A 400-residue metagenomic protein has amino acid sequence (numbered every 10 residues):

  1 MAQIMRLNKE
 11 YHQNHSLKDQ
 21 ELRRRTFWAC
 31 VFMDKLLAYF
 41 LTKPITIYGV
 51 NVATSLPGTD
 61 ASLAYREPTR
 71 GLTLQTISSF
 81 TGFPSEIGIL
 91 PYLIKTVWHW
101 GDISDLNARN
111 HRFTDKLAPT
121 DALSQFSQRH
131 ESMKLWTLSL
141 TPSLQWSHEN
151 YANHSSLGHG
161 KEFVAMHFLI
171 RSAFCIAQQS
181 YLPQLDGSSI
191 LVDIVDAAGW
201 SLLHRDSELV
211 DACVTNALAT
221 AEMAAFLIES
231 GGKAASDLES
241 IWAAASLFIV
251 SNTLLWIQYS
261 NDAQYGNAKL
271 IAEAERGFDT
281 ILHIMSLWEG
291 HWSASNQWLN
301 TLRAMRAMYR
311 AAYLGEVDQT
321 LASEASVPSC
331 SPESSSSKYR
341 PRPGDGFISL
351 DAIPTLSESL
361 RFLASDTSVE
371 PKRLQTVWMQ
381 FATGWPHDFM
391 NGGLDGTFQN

Functional and structural regions predicted by a protein language model:
M1-I87, G101, D105-S124, E131-G158 (+4 more regions): Acidic, Ser/Thr-rich, low-complexity intrinsically disordered regions in fungal proteins
R23, F27, L93, A165-H167 (+2 more regions): Residues that mark the junctions of alpha-helical repeat units in TPR/alpha-solenoid scaffolds
V31, Y92, L169-R171, L247 (+1 more regions): TPR repeat positional signature
K35, M166, A173-C175, S251 (+1 more regions): Conserved small-residue packing positions in alpha-helical repeats and bundles
K95-H99, I176, F248-L255: Well-ordered alpha-helical segments within folded domains of soluble proteins
D196-S201, E208, S260-N261, A268-N400: C-terminal, low-complexity intrinsically disordered regions in eukaryotic proteins
